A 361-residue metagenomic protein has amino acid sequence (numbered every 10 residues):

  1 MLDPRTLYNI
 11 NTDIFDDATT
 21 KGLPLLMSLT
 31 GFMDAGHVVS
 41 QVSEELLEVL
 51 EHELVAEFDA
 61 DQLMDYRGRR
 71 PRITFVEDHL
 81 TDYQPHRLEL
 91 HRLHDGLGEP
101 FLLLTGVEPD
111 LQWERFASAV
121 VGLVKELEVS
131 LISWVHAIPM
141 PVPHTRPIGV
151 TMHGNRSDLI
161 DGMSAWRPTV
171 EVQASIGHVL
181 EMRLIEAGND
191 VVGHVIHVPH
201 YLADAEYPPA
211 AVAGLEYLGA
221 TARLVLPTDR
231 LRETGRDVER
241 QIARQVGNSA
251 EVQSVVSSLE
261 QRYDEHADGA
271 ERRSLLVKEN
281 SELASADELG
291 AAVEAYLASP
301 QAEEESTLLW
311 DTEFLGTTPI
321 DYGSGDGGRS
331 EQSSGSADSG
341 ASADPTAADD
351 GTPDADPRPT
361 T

Functional and structural regions predicted by a protein language model:
L2-G106: N-terminal short beta-loop-beta anion/metal-coordinating cradle
T20-P24, G98-F101, L127-S130, R146 (+1 more regions): Short coil/turn connectors at secondary-structure junctions
L29-M33, L103-W113, M163-E171, Y201-A205: Flexible, glycine/proline-enriched loop segments at strand-loop-helix junctions that form or flank small-ligand binding
H37-Q41, L111, R115, E171 (+5 more regions): Conserved active-site and cofactor/substrate-binding residues in soluble primary-metabolism enzymes
A56, L102-L104, S133, D190-V195: Hydrophobic/aromatic beta-strand patches that form the interior of the parallel beta-sheet core in alpha/beta enzyme
E99, V107-D158, L180: Internal, conserved structured core segments that host functional sites
P141-T221, V225: Catalytic cores of processing enzymes, dominated by hydrolases/peptidases, characterized by acidic/His-rich
A203-T361: A conserved C-terminal secondary-structure "cap"
